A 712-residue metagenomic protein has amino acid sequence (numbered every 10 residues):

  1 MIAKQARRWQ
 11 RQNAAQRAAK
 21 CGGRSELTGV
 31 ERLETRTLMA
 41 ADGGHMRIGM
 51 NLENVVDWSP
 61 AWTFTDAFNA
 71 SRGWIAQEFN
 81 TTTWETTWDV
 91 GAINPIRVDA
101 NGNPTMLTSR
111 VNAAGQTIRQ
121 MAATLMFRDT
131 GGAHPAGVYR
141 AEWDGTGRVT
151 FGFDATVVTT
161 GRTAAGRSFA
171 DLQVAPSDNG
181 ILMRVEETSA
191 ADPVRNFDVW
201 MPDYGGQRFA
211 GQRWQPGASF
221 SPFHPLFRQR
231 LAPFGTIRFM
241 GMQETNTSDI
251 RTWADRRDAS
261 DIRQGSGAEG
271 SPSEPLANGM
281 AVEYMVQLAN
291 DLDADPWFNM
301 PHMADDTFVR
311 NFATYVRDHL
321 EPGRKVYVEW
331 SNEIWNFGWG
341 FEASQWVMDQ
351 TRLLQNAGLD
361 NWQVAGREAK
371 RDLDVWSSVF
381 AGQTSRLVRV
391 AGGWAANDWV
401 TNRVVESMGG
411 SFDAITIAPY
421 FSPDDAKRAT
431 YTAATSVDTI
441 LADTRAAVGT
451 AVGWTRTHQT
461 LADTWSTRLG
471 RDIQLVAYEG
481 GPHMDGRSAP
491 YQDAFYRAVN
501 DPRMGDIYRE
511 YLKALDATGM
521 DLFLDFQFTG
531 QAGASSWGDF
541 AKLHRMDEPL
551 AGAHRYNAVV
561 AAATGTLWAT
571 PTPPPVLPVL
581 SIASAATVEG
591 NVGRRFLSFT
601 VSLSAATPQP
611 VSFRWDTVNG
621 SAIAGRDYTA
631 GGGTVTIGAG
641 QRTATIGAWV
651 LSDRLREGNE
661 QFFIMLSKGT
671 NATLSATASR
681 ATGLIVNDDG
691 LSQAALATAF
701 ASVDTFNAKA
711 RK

Functional and structural regions predicted by a protein language model:
M1-A41: Subset of Sec-pathway N-terminal targeting signals
Q5, A14, C21, V592 (+2 more regions): N-terminal cationic leader/targeting segments used for protein routing and processing
E26, H134-A136, V592-R594: Short, surface-exposed loop/turn motifs at beta-strand boundaries within globular domains
T35, A40-R47, P575-A585, G690-A710: Boundary/junction segments of secreted and surface-exposed precursor proteins
A41-W330, W335-A446, A451-Y478, S488-Q492 (+1 more regions): Non-catalytic accessory regions flanking glycosidase/transglycosidase catalytic cores in CAZymes
G481: Ligand/cofactor-recognition surfaces for anionic moieties
P574-A695: Short boundary segments that mark the start of a structured unit
